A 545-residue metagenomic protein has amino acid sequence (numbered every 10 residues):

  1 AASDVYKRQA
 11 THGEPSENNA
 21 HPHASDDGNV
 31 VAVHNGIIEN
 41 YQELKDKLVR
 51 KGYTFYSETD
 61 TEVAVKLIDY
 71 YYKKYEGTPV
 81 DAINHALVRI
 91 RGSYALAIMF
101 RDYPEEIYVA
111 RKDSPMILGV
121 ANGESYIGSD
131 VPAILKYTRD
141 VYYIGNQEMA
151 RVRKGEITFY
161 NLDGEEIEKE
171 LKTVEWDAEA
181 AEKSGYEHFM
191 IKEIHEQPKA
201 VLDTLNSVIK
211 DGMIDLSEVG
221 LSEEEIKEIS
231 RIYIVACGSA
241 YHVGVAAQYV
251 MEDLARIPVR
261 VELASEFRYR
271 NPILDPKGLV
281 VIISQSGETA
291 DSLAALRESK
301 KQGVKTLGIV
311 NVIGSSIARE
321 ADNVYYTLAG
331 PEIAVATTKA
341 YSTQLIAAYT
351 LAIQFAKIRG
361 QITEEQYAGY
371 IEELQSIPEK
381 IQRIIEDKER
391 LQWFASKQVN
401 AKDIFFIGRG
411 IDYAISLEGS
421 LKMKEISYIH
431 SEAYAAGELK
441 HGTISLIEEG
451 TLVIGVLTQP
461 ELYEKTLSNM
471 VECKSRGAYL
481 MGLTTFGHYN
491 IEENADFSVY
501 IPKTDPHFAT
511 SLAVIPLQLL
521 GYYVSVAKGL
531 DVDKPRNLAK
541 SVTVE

Functional and structural regions predicted by a protein language model:
A1-K183, E187-H188, K199-S230, Y269 (+4 more regions): Conserved short alpha-helical segments that host acidic/polar catalytic motifs at enzyme active sites
K7-N18, V208-E224, A247-I283, T289 (+1 more regions): Glycine-rich oxoanion-binding loops at beta->alpha junctions
Q9-H12, G28, I37-E39, R101-P104 (+22 more regions): Short, glycine-/Ser/Thr-/acidic-enriched flexible segments
P22-A24, M99, Y108-V109, V141-Y142 (+12 more regions): Replace "in large, NTP-powered and nucleic-acid-processing enzymes" with "in large, NTP-powered factors and other
N35-E39, V109-L118, Y186-M190, V201 (+4 more regions): Conserved phosphate/anionic-ligand binding catalytic regions in large, soluble enzymes, centered on
G164, Y479, N494, T504-E545: Generic C-terminus detector
Q197-V201, L205-Y233, N323-L452, S525-E545: Active-site phosphate/pyrophosphate-binding segments
K227-G369, E373-S376, V456-P502, L520 (+1 more regions): Glycine-rich phosphate-binding loops that contact phosphosugars or nucleotide phosphates
